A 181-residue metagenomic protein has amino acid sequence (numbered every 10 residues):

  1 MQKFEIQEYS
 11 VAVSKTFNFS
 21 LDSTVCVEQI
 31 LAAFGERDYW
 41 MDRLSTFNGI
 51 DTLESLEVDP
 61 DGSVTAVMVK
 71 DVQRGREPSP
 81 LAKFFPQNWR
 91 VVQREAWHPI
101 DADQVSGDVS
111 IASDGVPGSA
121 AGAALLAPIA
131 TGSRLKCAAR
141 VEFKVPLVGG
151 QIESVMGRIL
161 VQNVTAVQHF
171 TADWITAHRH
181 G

Functional and structural regions predicted by a protein language model:
Q2-R74: Hydrophobic ligand-binding cavity/cleft-lining segments
V13, N48, K83-V92, V116-G122: Amphipathic hydrophobic-ligand
D42-G49, D101-Q104, V116-P117: Short secondary-structure junctions
L53-S55, G122-A123, Q162: Soluble, non-transmembrane catalytic domains of enzymes that act on hydrophobic metabolites at membranes
E54-V109: Glycine-rich portal/gate segments that line the openings of hydrophobic small-molecule binding cavities
A66-V67, A96, V105-G157: Beta-strand/loop substructures that line and gate deep hydrophobic ligand-binding cavities in soluble
G75-R90, E142-Q162: Alpha-helical membrane-targeting segments
H98-P99, G149-G181: A conserved amphipathic terminal alpha-helix motif
